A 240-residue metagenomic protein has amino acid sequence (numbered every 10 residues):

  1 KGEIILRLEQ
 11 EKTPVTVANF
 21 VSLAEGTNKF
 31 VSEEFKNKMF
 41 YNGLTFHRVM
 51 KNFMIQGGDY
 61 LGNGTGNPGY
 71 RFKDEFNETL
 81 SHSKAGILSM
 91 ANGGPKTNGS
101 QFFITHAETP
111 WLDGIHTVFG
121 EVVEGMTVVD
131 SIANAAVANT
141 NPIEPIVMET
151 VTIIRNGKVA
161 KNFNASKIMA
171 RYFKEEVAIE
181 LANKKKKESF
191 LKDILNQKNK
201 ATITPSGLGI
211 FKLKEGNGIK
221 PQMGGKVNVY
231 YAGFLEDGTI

Functional and structural regions predicted by a protein language model:
K1-I240: Cross-family detector of peptidyl-prolyl cis-trans isomerase
